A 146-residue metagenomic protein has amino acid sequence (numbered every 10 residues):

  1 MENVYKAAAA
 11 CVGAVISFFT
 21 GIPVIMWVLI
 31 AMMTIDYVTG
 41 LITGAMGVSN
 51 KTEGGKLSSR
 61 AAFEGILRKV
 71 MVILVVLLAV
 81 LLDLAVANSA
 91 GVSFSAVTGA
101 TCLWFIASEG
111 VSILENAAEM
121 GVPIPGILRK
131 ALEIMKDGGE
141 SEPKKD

Functional and structural regions predicted by a protein language model:
M1-F19: Short, strongly hydrophobic alpha-helical membrane anchors
M1-Y5, E53-K56, A107-D146: Membrane-proximal cytosolic segments adjacent to transmembrane helices
A8-G13, I30, R68-L82, A100-E109: Hydrophobic alpha-helical transmembrane segments of multi-pass integral membrane proteins
F19-I25: Transmembrane helix interruption/hinge and helix-loop junction motifs
I22, G44-T52, L84, N88 (+1 more regions): Transmembrane helix-loop junctions in multipass membrane proteins, especially transporters and channels
A31-T34, T39-T43, S89: N-terminal intrinsically disordered, cationic/polar leader segments that include organellar targeting peptides
K51-V72: Juxtamembrane helix-capping/reentrant segments at transmembrane boundaries
A85-I113: Hydrophobic alpha-helical transmembrane segments and immediately flanking/interface helices in integral membrane
